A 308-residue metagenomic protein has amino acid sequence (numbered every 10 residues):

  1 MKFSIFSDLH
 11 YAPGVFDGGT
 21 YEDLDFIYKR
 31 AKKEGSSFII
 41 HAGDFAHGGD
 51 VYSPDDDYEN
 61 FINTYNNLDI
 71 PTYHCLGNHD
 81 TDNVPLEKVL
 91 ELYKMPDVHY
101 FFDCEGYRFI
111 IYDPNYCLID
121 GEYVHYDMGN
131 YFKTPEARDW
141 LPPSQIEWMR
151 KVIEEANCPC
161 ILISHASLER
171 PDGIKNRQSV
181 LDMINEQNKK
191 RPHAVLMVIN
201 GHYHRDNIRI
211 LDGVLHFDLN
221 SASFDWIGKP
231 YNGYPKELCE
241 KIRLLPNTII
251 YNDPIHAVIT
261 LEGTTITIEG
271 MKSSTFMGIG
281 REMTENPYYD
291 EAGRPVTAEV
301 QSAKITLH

Functional and structural regions predicted by a protein language model:
M1-D55: N-terminal active-site segment of His-dependent metallophosphoesterases
F3, I39, F109, C160-I161: Hydrophobic beta-strand anchors of alpha/beta hydrolase catalytic cores
D8, G43-D44, G77-N78, H165 (+1 more regions): Active-site glycine-centered loops adjacent to acidic/histidine catalytic or metal-binding residues that shape
H41, F45-A46, K151-P171: Short acidic, glycine-rich surface-loop motifs adjacent to enzyme active sites
V51-K151, S179-V195, R209-P246, I255-T260: Extended active-site neighborhood of metal-dependent phosphoesterases/phosphodiesterases
L162-S167, V198-D206: Histidine-centered catalytic micro-motifs
D206-H308: Binuclear metal-dependent phosphoesterase catalytic core
